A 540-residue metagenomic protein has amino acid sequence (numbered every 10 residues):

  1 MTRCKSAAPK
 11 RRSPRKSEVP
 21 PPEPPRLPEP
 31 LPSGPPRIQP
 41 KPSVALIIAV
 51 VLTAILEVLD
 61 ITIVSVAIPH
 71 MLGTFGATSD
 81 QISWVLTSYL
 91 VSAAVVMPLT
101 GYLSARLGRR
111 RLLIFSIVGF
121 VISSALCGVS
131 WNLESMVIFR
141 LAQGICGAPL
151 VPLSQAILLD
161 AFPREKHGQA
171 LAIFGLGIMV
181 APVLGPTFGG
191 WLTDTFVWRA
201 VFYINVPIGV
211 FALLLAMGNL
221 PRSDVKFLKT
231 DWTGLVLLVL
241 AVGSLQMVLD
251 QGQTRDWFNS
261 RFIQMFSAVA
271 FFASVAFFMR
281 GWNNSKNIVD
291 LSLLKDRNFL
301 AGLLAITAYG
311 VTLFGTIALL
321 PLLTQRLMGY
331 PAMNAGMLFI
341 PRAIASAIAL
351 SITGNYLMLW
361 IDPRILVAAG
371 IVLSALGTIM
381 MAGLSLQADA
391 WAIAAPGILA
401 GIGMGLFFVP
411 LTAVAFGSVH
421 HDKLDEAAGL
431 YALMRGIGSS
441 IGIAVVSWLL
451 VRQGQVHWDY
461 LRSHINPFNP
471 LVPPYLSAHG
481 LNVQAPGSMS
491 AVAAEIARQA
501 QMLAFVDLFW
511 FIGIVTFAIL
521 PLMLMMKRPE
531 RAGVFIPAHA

Functional and structural regions predicted by a protein language model:
T2-P9, P14, E18-G218, I352-T353 (+2 more regions): Transmembrane-helix bundle of Major Facilitator Superfamily
E29-P32, P36, Q81, F211 (+3 more regions): Hydrophobic transmembrane architecture of multi-pass small-molecule transporters
P42-G101, S135-M136, G177, F196-V197 (+7 more regions): Transmembrane core module of solute transporters
P69, T193-D194, D250, P321 (+5 more regions): Juxtamembrane/transmembrane-helix interface segments of polytopic membrane transporters
W131, P163, N219-R222, Q253-T254 (+5 more regions): Short helix-capping/hinge motifs at transmembrane helix termini and TM-loop junctions
I173-G177, A305, L430-M434: Hydrophobic alpha-helical segments of secondary membrane carriers
L184, T316, F339, I393-V472: Small-residue-rich alpha-helical segments with characteristic i,i+4
P207-S223, A241-Q251, V269-N283, L520-K527: C-terminal membrane-cytosol helix-exit motif in multi-pass small-molecule transporters
